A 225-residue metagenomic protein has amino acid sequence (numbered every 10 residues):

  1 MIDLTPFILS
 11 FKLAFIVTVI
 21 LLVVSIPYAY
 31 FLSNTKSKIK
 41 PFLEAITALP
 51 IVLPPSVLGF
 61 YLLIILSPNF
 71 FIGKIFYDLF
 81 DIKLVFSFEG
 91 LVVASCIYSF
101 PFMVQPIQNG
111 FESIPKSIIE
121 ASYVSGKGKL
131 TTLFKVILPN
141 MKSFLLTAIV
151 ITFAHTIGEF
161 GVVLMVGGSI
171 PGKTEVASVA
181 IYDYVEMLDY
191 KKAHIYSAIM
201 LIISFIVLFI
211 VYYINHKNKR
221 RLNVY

Functional and structural regions predicted by a protein language model:
M1-T18, S37, D81, E186-D189: Periplasmic/extracellular loop-to-transmembrane helix junction in inner-membrane transport proteins
M1-T5, V166-I210: Interhelical loop and adjacent transmembrane-helix boundary motif in polytopic membrane transport permeases
I16-T47, F60-L62, G110, K116 (+3 more regions): Transmembrane-helix boundary motif in ABC transporter permease subunits
V19, F102-I107, F111, P115 (+1 more regions): Transmembrane alpha-helices
T35-L43, F71-I72, S87, K129-L130 (+1 more regions): Membrane-helix interface segments
L53-G59: Transmembrane alpha-helices and adjacent helix-loop boundaries
G59-C96, V166-I170: Membrane-interfacial helix termini and adjacent extracytoplasmic/periplasmic loops of multi-pass transporters
Q108-I119, Y123, T131, K135-V136 (+1 more regions): C-terminal transmembrane helix and the adjacent membrane-cytosol boundary/short C-terminal tail of inner/organellar
